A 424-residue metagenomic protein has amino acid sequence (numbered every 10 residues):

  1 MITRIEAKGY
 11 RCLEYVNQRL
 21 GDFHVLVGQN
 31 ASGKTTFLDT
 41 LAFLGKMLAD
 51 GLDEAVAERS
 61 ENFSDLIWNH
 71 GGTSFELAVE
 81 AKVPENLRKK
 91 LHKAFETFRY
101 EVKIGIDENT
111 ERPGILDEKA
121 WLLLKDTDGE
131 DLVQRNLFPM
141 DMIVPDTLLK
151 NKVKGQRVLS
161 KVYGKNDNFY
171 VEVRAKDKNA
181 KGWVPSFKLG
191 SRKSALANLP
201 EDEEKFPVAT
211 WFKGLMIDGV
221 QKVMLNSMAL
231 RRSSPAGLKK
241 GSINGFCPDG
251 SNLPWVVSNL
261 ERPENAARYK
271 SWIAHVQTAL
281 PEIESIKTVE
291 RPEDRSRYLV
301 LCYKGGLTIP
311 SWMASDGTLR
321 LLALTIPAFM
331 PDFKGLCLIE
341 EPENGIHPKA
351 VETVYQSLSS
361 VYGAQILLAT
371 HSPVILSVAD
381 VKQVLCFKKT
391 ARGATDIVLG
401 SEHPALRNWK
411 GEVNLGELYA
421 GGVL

Functional and structural regions predicted by a protein language model:
M1, I67-N69, T353-L424: C-terminal lobe/lid and adjacent interdomain/linker elements of RecA-like ASCE P-loop ATPase modules
M1-E14: N-terminal pre-Walker A segment at the start of P-loop NTPase domains
Y15-G21, F329-D332: Phosphate-binding P-loop
G21-H24, F333-G335, G363: Pre-Walker A (Motif I) flank of P-loop NTPase domains
D22-E61, A120, L321-P327, A369: Phosphate-binding glycine-rich loops of NTP-binding sites
Q29, N252, Y269-K270, A274-F329 (+1 more regions): Conserved ABC ATPase signature
D39-I115: Conserved P-loop NTP-binding catalytic core
H92-K270: Electropositive, glycine-dotted interaction segments that contact anionic polymers or phosphate-rich ligands
